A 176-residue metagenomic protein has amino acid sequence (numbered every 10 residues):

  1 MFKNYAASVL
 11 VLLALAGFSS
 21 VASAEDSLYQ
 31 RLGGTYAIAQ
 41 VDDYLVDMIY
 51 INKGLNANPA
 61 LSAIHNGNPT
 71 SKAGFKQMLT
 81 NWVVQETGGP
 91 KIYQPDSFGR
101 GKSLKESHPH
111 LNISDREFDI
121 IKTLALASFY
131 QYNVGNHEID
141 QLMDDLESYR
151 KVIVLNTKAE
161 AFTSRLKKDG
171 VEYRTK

Functional and structural regions predicted by a protein language model:
M1-V9: Bacterial N-terminal signal peptides that target proteins for export
K3, S20-S23: N-terminal targeting/docking segments
S8-G17: Bacterial N-terminal signal peptides
S23-K176: Core of compact, soluble alpha-helical bundle domains
